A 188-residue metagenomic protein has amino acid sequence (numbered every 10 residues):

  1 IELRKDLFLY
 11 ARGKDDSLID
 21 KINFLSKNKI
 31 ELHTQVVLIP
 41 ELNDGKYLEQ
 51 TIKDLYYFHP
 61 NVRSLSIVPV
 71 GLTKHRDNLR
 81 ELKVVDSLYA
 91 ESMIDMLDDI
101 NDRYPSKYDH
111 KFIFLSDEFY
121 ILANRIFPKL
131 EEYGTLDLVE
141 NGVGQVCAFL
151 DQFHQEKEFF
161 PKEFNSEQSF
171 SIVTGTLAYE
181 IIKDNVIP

Functional and structural regions predicted by a protein language model:
I1-D16, N23, K27: Hydrophobic, small-residue-rich alpha-helical packing segments that form membrane-like cores
E2, Y120, L177-Y179: Short, glycine-/Ser/Thr-/acidic-enriched flexible segments
D6-G13, I39-N43, E81-V85, F170: Conserved aromatic-histidine-acidic binding/catalytic patches
L7-Y10, K46-L48, R76-E81, R125-P128: Short acidic, glycine/serine/threonine-rich loops at helix termini
R12-G13, D98, D102-S106, Q155 (+1 more regions): Generic surface-pattern signal
R12-G13, T51, R80-Y89, P128-E131 (+1 more regions): Short secondary-structure boundary/capping segments
I19-L79, V85-Y120: Conserved C-terminal portion of the radical SAM core fold that forms the substrate/S-adenosylmethionine-binding
N124-P188: Radical SAM enzyme core and accessory elements
